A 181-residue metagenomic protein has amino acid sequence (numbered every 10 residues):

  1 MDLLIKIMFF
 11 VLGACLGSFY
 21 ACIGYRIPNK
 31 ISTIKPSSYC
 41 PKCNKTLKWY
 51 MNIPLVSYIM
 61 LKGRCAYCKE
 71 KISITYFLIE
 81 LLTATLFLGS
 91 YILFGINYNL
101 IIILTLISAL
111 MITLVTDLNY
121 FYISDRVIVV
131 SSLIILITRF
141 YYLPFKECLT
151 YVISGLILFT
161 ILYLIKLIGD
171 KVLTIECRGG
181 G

Functional and structural regions predicted by a protein language model:
M1-K6, F87-I102, T138-Y151: Helix-coil boundary and interhelical linker segments in multi-pass alpha-helical membrane proteins
M1-K6, K71-F77: N-terminal membrane topogenic signal
I7, V11, C15, F19 (+9 more regions): Generic alpha-helical transmembrane segments of integral inner-membrane proteins, especially permease/transport modules
S18-Y76: Membrane-proximal soluble regions of multi-pass membrane proteins
A21, Y25, N29, E70 (+5 more regions): Membrane-water interface at transmembrane helix exits
M51-R64, T83-A84, L100-T113, V152-K166: Hydrophobic, membrane-facing alpha-helical anchors
L81-Y120, I128: Hydrophobic alpha-helical segments and helix pairs
S108-T113, L118-G181: Functional transmembrane core segments of multi-pass inner-membrane proteins
